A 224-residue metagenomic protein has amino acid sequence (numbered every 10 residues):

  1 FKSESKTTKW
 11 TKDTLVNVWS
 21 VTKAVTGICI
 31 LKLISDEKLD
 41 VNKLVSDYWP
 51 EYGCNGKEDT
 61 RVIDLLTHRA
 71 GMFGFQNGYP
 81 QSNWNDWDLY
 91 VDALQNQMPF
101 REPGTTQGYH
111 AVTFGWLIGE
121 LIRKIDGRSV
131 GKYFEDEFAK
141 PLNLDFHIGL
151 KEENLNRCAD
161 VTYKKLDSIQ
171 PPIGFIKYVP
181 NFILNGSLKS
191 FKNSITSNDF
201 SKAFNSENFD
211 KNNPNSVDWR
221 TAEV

Functional and structural regions predicted by a protein language model:
F1-V18, N96: Short, conserved catalytic-motif segment at the N-terminal edge
S3, T14, L44-E51, P80: Short linear capping/connector segments at secondary-structure termini
T8, C54-K57: Short glycine-biased active-site loop of nucleotidyltransferases that positions the nucleotide triphosphate and helps
N17-N42, L117-R123: Active-site SXXK
V41-N55, F138-L142: Short, glycine/proline-biased beta-turn/loop segments that scaffold the active-site neighborhood
G56-V224: Short, surface-exposed loop or secondary-structure junction motifs that flank catalytic or metal-binding residues
